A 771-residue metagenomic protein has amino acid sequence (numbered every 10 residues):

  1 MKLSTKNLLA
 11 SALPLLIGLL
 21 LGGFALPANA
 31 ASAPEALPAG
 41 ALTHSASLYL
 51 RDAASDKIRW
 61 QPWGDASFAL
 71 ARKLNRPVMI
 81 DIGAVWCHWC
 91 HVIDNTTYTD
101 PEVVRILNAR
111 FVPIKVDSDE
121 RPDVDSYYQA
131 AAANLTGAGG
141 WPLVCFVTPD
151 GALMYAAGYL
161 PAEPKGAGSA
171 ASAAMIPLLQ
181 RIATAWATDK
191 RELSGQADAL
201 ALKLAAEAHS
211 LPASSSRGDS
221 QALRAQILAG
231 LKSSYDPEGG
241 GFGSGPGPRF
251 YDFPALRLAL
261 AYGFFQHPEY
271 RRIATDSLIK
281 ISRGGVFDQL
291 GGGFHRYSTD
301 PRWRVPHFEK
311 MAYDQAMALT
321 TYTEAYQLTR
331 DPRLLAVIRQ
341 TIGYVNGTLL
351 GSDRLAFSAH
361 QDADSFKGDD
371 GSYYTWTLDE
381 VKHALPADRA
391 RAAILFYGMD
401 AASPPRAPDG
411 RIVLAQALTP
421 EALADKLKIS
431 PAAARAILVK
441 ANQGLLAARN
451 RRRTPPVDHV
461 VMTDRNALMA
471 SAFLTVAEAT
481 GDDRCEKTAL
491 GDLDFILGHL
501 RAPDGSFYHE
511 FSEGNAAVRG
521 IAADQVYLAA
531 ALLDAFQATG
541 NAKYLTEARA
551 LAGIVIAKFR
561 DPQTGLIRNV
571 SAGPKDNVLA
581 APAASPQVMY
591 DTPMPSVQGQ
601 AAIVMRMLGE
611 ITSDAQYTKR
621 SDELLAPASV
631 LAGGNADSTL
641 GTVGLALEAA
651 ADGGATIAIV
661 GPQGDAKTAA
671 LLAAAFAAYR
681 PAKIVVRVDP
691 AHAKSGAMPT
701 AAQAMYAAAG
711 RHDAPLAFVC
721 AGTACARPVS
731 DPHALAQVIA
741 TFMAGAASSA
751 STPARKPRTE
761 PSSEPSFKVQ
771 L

Functional and structural regions predicted by a protein language model:
M1-A10: N-terminal secretory signal peptides that target proteins for export/translocation
S11-P27: Bacterial N-terminal signal peptides
A31-R59, D65, A69, T752-R758: N-terminal pre-domain segments of enzymes
Q61, D65, I82-V85, T96-Y128: Thiol-based oxidoreductase modules, predominantly thioredoxin-like and allied folds used for disulfide exchange
L74-C87, P113, A714-A721: Short active-site neighborhood of thiol/selenol oxidoreductases, capturing the structured segment around
L74-V78, A109-V112, G139-P142, P149: Loop/turn elements at helix/coil->beta-strand transitions in domains of secreted/extracellular proteins
A84-P101, C720-P728: Short, thiol/selenol-centered motifs that function as redox-active sites or metal-ligating centers
V104, R121-D125, T136-L771: Glycan-recognition and catalytic cores of secretory/periplasmic carbohydrate-active enzymes
